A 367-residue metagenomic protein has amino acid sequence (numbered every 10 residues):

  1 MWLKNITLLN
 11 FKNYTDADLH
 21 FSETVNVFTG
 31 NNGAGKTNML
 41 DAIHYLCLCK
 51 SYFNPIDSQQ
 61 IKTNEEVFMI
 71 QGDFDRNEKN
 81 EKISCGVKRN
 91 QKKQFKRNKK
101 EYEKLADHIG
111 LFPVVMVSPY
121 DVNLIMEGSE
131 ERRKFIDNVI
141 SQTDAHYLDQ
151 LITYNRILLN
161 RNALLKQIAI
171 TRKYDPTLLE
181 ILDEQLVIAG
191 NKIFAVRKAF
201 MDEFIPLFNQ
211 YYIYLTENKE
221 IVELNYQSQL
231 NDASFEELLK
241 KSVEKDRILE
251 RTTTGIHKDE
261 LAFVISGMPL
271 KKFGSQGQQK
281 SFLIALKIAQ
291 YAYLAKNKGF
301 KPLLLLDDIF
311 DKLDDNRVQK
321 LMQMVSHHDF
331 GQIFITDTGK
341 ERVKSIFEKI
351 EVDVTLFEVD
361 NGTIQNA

Functional and structural regions predicted by a protein language model:
M1-N31, K173-L305, K312, N316 (+4 more regions): Conserved NTPase motor "head" modules and their coupling/switch loops across ABC/AAA+ ATPases, GTPases, and GHKL ATPases
K36: Conserved lysine of the Walker
H44: Helix-to-loop junction immediately C-terminal to a conserved catalytic motif
C47-I125, S129-E131, I140-T143, Y147 (+3 more regions): Nucleotide-state sensing region of NTPase/ATPase domains
G72, Q332-G339: Structural recognition of the conserved hydrophobic beta-strand(s) that form the central parallel beta-sheet of P-loop
Q94, F310-K312: Short, flexible loop segments at the rims of nucleotide/cofactor-binding pockets, characterized by
Y102-E184, I188, N366-A367: A conserved P-loop NTPase coupling/switch region
